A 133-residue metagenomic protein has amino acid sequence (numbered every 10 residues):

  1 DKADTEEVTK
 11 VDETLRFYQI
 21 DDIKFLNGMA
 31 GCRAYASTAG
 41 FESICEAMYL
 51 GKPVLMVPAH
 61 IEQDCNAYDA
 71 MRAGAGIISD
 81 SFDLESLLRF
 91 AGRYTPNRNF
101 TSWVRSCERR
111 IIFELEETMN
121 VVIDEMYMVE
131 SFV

Functional and structural regions predicted by a protein language model:
D1-A34, I44, D64: Donor-nucleotide binding loops and adjacent catalytic segments primarily of GT-B fold Leloir glycosyltransferases
D1-K2, S37, M56-P58: Short beta-strand/turn micro-motifs composed of small residues that flank or help shape donor/cofactor-binding pockets
I23-F25, S86, R110: Short acidic active-site motifs
A34-Y35, P53: Hydrophobic acceptor-binding patch used for acceptor engagement in glycosyltransferases
G40: Aromatic "clamp/platform" in nucleotide-sugar-dependent glycosyltransferases that forms part of the donor/acceptor
S43-N99: Catalytic binding pocket for nucleotide-activated donors in carbohydrate/polymer assembly enzymes
R89-V133: C-terminal amphipathic helix plus adjacent low-complexity, charged tail appended to glycosyltransferase catalytic
